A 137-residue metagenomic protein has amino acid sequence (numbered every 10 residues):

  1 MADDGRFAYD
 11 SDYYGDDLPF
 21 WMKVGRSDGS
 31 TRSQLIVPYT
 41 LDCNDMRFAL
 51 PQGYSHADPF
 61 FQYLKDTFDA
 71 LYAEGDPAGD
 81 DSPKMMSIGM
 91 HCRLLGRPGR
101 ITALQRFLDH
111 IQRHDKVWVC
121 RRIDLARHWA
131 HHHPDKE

Functional and structural regions predicted by a protein language model:
M1-D81: Active-site-adjacent pocket scaffolds in enzyme catalytic domains
D58-E137: C-terminal domain-boundary segment and adjacent tail
